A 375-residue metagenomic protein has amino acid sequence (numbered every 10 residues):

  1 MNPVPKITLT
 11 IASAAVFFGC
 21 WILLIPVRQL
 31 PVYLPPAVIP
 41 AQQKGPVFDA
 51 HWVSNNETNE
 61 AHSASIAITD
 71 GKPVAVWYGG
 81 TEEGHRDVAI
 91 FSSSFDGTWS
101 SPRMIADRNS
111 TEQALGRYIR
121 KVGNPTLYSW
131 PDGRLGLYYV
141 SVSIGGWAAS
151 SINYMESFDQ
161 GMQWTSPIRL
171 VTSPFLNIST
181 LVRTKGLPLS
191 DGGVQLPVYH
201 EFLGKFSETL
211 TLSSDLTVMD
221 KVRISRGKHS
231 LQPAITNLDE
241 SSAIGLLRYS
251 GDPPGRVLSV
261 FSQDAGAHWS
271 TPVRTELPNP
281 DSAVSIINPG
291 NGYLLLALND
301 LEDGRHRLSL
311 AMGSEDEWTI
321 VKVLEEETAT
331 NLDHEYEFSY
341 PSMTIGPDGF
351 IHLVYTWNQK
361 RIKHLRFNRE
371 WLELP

Functional and structural regions predicted by a protein language model:
V4-P375: Asp-box/BNR beta-propeller blade signature and adjacent active/binding-site loops in extracellular glycan-interacting
